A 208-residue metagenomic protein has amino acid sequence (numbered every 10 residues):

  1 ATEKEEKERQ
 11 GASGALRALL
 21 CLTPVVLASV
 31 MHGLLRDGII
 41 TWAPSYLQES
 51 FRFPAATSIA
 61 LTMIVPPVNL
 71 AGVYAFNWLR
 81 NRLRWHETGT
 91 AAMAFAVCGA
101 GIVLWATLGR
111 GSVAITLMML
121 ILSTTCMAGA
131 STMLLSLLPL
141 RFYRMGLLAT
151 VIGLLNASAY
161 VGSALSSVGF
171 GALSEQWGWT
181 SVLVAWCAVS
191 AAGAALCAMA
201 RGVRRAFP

Functional and structural regions predicted by a protein language model:
A1-V25: Juxtamembrane intracellular "pre-TM" segments in multi-pass secondary transporters
A18-N77, S131, L135, S166: Extracytoplasmic gate region of multi-pass secondary transporters
M31, I64, V68, L122 (+2 more regions): Small/hydrophobic positions within alpha-helical transmembrane segments of multi-pass membrane transporters
P54-T62, T116, L148, I152: Juxtamembrane helix-start elements in MFS-like secondary transporters
G72-H86, S174-E175: Helix-to-loop junctions at the C-terminal end of transmembrane segments in multipass secondary transporters
H86-L137: C-terminal transmembrane helical hairpin of 12-TM major facilitator-type secondary transporters
W105-T107, W179, V184-P208: Multi-pass alpha-helical transporter architecture, strongest for 12-TM Major Facilitator/SLC carriers used
F142-W177: A late C-terminal transmembrane helix in Major Facilitator Superfamily
